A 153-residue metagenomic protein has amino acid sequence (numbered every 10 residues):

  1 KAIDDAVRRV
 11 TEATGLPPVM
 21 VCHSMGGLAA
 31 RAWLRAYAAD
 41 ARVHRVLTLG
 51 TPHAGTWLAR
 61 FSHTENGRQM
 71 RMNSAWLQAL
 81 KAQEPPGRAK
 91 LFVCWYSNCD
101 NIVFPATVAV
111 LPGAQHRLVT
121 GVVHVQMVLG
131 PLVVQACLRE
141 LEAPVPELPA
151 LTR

Functional and structural regions predicted by a protein language model:
K1-R88, W95, I102: Serine-dependent carboxylesterase/thioesterase catalytic core of lipase-like alpha/beta-hydrolase/SGNH enzymes
G87-R153: C-terminal catalytic-base region of ester-bond hydrolases, centering on the histidine of the charge-relay
